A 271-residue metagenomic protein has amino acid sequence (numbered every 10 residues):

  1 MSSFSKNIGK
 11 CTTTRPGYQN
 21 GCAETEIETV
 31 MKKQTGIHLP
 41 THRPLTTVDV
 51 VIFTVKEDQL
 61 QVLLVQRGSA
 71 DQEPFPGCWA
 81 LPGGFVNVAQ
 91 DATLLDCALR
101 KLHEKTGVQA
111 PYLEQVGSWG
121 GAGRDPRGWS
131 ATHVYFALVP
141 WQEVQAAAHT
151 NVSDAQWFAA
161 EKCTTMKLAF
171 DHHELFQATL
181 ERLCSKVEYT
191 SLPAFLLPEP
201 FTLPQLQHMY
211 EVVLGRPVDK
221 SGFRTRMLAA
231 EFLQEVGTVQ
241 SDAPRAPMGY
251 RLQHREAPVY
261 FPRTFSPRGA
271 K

Functional and structural regions predicted by a protein language model:
S2-E24, E28, I37, V55-E57 (+5 more regions): Core subunits and conserved enzymes of cellular information-processing and envelope-translocation systems across
T13, V134-A137, A146-L183, L196-P204 (+3 more regions): NUDIX/MutT-family hydrolases
H38-A80: N-terminal strand-loop-strand
P44-V48, Q61, V88, L94-N151 (+3 more regions): Active-site segment of metal-dependent pyrophosphate-handling enzymes, primarily the Nudix hydrolase catalytic core
V65-G68, Q72-E73, C78-V86, T93-L94 (+1 more regions): Active-site-proximal cofactor/substrate-binding loop regions of enzyme domains
E73-G77, E188, F195: A conserved beta-turn-beta hairpin within the catalytic core of GNAT-like acetyltransferases that forms part
H208-P217: Short helix-coil junctions and helix-kink-helix linkers
E235-K271: Long, intrinsically disordered, low-complexity Ser/Thr/Pro-rich regulatory/activation regions of nuclear proteins
